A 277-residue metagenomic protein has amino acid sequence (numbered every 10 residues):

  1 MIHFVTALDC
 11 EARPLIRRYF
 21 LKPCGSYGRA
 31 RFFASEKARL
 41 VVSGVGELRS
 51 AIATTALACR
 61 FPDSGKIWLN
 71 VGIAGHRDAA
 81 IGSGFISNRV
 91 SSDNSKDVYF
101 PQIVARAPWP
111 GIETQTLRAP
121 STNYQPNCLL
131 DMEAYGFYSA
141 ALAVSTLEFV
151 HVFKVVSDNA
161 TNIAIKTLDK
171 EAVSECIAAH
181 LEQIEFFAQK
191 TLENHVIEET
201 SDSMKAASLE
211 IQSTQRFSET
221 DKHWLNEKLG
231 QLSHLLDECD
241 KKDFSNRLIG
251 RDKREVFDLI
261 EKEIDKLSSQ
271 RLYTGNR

Functional and structural regions predicted by a protein language model:
M1-H3, A38: Extreme N-terminal starter segment of soluble prokaryotic enzymes
H3, D9, R18-R29: N-terminal glycine-/serine-/threonine-rich phosphate-binding loop
L8-D9, A134: Helix N-cap/beta->alpha junction signal
C10-L15, R49: Short N-terminal binding/cap micro-motifs at the start of the first secondary-structure element
R13-I16, F20, L142: Class I S-adenosyl-L-methionine
S26-R277: Glycine-rich phosphate- or other oxyanion-binding loops that anchor nucleotides, phosphorylated ligands
